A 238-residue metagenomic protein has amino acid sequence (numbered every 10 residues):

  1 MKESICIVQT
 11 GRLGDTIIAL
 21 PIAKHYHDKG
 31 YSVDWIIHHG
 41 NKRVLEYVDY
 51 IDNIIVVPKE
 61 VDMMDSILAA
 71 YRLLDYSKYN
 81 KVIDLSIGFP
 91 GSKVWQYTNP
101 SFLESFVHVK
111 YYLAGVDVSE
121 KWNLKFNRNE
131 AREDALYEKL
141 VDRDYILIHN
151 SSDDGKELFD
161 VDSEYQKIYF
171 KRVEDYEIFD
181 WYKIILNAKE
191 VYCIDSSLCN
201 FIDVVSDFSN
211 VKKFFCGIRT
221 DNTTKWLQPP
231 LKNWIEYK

Functional and structural regions predicted by a protein language model:
M1-K238: Catalytic machinery of carbohydrate-active enzymes, primarily nucleotide-sugar-dependent glycosyltransferases
